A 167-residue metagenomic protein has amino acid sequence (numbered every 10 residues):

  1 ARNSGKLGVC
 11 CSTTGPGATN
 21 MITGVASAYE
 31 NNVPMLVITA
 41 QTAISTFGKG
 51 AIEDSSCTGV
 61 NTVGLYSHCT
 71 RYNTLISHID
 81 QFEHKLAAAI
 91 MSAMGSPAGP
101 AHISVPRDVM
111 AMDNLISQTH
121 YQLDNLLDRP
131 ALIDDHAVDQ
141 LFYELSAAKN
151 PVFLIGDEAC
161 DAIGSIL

Functional and structural regions predicted by a protein language model:
A1-L167: N-terminal alpha/beta PP-like core and its mobile active-site loop of ThDP/TPP-dependent enzymes
